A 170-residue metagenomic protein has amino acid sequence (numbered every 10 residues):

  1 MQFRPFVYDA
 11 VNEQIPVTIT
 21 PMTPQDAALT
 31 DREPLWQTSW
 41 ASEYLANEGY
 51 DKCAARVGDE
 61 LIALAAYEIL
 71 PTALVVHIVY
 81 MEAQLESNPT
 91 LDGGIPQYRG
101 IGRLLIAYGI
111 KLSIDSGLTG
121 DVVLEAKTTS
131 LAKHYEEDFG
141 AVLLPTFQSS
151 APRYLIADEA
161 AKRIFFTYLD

Functional and structural regions predicted by a protein language model:
M1-P96, K111-V123, K127-S130, E137-D170: Non-catalytic substrate-recognition and accessory regions of acyl/acetyltransferase enzymes
Q97-G109: Glycine-rich acyl-CoA binding loop
L105, S130-L131: Conserved short alpha-helix immediately C-terminal to the canonical SAM/SAH-binding motif I of Rossmann-like
